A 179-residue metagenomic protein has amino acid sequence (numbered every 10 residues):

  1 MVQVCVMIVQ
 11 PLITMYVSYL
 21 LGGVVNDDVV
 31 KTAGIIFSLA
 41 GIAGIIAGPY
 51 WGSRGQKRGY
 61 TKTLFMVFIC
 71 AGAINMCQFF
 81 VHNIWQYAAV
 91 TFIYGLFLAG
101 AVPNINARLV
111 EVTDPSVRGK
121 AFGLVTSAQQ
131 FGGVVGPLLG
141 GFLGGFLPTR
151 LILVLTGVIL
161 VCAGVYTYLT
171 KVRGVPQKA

Functional and structural regions predicted by a protein language model:
P11-K31: Short amphipathic helix-loop junctions that connect adjacent transmembrane helices in Major Facilitator Superfamily/SLC
D27-V30, P115-V125: Loop-to-transmembrane helix entry/capping segments in MFS-fold secondary transporters and related SLC/MFSD carriers
G41-P49, G133-V134: Residue-level signature of mid-helix packing/kink "hotspots" within the transmembrane helices of 12-pass Major
I46-G59, G144: Helix-to-loop junctions at the C-terminal end of transmembrane segments in multipass secondary transporters
K62-C77, G157: Structural signature of the two symmetry-related core transmembrane helices
F79-V90: Helix-loop junctions at membrane interfaces in 12-TM secondary transporters
G100-T113: Intracellular juxtamembrane helix-capping segments at the cytosolic ends of symmetry-related transmembrane helices
G144-L160: A membrane-interface helix-boundary motif in multi-pass transporters
